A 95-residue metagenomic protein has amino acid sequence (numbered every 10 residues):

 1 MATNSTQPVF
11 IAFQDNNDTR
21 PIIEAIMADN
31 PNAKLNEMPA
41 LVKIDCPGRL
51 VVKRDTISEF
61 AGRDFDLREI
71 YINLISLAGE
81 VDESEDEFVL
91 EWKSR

Functional and structural regions predicted by a protein language model:
M1-A25, A40-G62: Conserved N-terminal glycine/acidic-rich loop preference
E24-N32: Short, intrinsically disordered, mixed-charge
K34-L35, C46: A general "mature secreted/periplasmic domain" signal
M38-L41, G48-R95: Helix-rich interaction surfaces within compact, conserved domain-sized segments that mediate assembly or partner
